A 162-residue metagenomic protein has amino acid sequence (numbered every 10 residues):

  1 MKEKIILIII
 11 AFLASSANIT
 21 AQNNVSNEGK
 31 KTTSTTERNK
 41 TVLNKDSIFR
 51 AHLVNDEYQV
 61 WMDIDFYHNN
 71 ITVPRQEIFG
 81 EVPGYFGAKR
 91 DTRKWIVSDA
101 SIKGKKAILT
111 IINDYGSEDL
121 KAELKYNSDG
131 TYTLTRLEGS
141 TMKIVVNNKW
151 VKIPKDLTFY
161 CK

Functional and structural regions predicted by a protein language model:
M1-E28: Bacterial Sec-dependent N-terminal signal peptides
A14-S15, V25, T33, A100 (+1 more regions): Intrinsically disordered, low-complexity segments enriched in Ser/Pro/Gly/Ala and basic residues
I19-F49: Sec-dependent signal peptide cleavage junction
R38-K121, N127, Y132-T135, T141-K162: Central antiparallel beta-sheet cores of small beta-barrel/beta-sandwich binding domains
